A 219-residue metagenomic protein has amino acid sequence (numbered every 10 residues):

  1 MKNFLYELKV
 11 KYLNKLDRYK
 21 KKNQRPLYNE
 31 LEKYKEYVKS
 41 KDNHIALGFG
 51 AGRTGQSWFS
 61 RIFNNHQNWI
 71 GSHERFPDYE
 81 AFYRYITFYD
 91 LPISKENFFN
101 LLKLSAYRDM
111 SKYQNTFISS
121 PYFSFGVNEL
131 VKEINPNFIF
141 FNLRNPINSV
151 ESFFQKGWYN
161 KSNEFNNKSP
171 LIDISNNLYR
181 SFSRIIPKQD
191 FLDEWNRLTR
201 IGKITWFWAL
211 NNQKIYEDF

Functional and structural regions predicted by a protein language model:
M1-S111, Y159: PAPS-dependent sulfotransferase catalytic core
H44-G48, S111-I118, N137-F140: Generic beta-sheet signal
F49-A51, H73, F117-P121, N142-R144: Short His-Asn-centered micro-motif
G55-W69, L130-I134, F153-F154, E217-F219: PAPS/PAP-binding and catalytic site of the sulfotransferase fold
Q56-S60, D78-A81, S124-V127, I147-F153 (+2 more regions): Short catalytic/ligand-binding loop motif for oxyanion handling, primarily in non-cytosolic enzymes, centered on
N97-S111, N160-F219: PAPS-dependent sulfotransferase catalytic domain
A106-E129: Glycine-rich phosphate-binding loop used to anchor ATP phosphates in small-molecule kinases, encompassing both
E133-F154: Conserved phosphate-donor/acceptor-positioning beta-strand/loop module used by diverse small-molecule
